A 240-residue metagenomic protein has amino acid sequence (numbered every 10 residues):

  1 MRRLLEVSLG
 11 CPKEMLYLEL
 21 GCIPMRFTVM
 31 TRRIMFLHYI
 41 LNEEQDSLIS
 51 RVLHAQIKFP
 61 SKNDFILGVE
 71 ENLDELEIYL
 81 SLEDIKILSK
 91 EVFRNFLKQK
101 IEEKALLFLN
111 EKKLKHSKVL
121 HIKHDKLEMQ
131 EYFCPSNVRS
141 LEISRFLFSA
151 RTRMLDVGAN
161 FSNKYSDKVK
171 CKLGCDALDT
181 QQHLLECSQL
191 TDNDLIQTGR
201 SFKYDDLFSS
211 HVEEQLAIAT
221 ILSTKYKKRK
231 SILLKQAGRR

Functional and structural regions predicted by a protein language model:
R2-R151: Acidic catalytic cores of enzymes that act on phosphate-bearing nucleotides/polynucleotides
E111-R240: Family-specific functional microsites
